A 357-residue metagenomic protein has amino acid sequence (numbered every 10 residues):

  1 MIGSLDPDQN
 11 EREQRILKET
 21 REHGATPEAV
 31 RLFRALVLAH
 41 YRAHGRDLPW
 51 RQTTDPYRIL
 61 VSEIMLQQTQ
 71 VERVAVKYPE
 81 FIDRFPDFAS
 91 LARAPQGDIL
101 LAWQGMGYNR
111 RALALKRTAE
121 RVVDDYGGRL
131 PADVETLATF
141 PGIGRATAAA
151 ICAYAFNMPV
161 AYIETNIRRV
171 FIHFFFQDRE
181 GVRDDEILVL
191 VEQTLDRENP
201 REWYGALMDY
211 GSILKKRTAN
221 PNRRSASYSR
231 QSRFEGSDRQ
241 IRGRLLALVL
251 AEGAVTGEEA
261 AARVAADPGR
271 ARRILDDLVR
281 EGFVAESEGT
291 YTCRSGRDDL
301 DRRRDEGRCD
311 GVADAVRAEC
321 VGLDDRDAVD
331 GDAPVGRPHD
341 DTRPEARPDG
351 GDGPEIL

Functional and structural regions predicted by a protein language model:
I2-T26, G45-R46: Short, contiguous pre-domain boundary segments
E22, T26-R31, A35-R242, L250-G257 (+3 more regions): Catalytic cores of DNA base-excision repair glycosylases
L245: Flexible loop/N-cap segments at domain edges
L275-D276: Short, hydrophobic-biased segments on the C-terminal half of alpha helices that form "recognition helices"
V279-Y291: A short, conserved structural fragment
D298-C320, I356-L357: Short, amphipathic alpha-helical interaction segments positioned at domain boundaries
E306, D310, E345, D349-D352: Residues flanking N-terminal targeting/processing segments that define the start of mature chains
A313-A318, A328-P338, T342-P348: Short linear motifs in low-complexity or flexible loops
